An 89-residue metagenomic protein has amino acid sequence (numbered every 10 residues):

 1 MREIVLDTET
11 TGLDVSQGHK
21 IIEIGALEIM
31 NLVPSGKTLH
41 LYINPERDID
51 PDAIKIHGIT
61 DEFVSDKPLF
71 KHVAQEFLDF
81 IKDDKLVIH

Functional and structural regions predicted by a protein language model:
M1-H89: Conserved non-catalytic scaffold segment of RNase H-like nuclease domains
